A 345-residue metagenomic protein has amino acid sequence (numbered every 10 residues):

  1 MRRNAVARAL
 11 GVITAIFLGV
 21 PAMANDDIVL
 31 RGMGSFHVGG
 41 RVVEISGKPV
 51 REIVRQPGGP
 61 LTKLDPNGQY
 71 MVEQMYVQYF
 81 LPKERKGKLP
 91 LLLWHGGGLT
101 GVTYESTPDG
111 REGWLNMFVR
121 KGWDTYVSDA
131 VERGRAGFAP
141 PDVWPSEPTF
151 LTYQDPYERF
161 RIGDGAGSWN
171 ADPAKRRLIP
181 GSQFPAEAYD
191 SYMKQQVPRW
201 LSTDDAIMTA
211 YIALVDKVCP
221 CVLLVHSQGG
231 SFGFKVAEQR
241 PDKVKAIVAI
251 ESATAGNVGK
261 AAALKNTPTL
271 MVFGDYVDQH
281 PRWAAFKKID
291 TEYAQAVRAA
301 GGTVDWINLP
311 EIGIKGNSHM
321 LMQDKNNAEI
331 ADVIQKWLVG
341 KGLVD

Functional and structural regions predicted by a protein language model:
N25-K86: N-terminal cap/lid segment of alpha/beta-hydrolase-fold proteins
E84-W169, Q279-W283: Short, surface-exposed "cap/lid" segments of acyl-processing enzymes
L201-V222: Conserved acidic catalytic loop of the alpha/beta-hydrolase fold
L223-L224, I247: Conserved alpha/beta-hydrolase fold motif
L224-G233: Gly/Ala-rich beta-loop-alpha elbow adjacent to hydrolase catalytic centers
A246-L309: The feature captures the conserved acid-bearing segment of alpha/beta-hydrolase catalytic domains
P281, I312-K325: Catalytic histidine-centered segment of alpha/beta-hydrolase-like enzymes
M320-D345: Catalytic active-site module of serine/aspartate enzymes centered on a nucleophile-bearing elbow/loop
